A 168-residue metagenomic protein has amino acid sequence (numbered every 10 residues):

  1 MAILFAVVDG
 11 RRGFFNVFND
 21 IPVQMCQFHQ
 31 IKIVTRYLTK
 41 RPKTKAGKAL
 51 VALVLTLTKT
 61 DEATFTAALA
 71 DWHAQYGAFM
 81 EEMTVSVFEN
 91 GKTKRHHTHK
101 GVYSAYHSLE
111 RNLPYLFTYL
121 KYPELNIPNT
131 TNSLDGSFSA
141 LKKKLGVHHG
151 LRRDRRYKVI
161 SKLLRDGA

Functional and structural regions predicted by a protein language model:
M1: Electropositive, glycine- and tryptophan-enriched low-complexity nucleic-acid-binding patches
L4, V8-R12, A52-A168: Acidic/histidine-rich catalytic cores and adjacent linkers of DNA breakage/strand-transfer/modification proteins
F5-V54: Conserved beta-strand -> loop -> alpha-helix junction used to position metal-binding or nucleic-acid-contacting
